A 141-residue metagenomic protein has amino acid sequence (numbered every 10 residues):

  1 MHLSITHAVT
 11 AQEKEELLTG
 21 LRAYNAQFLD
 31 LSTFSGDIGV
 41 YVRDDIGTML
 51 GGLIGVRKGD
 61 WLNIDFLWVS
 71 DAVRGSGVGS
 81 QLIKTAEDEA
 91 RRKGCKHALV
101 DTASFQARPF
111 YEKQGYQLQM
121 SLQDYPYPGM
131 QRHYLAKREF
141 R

Functional and structural regions predicted by a protein language model:
M1-V9, K137, R141: Conserved N-terminal entry element of GNAT/NAT acetyltransferase domains
L17, Y111-E112, Y116: Conserved active-site tyrosine of GNAT-family acetyltransferases
L31-S32, D44-I46, L53-L62, L67: A conserved beta-strand-loop-helix scaffold within acyl/acetyltransferase catalytic domains
D37-Y41, G52, F66, R132: Short hydrophobic/aromatic beta-strand element in the GNAT-like acyltransferase core that lines or flanks the acyl-donor
L67-R74: A short, internal acetyl-CoA/4′-phosphopantetheine-binding micro-motif in the GNAT/acyltransferase core
G75-D88, K113: Conserved acetyl-CoA-binding loop-helix of GNAT-fold acetyltransferases
A90-A103: Conserved GNAT acetyl-CoA-binding A-motif
L99-D101, Q117-Y134: Conserved catalytic-core motifs of GNAT/GCN5-like acyltransferases
